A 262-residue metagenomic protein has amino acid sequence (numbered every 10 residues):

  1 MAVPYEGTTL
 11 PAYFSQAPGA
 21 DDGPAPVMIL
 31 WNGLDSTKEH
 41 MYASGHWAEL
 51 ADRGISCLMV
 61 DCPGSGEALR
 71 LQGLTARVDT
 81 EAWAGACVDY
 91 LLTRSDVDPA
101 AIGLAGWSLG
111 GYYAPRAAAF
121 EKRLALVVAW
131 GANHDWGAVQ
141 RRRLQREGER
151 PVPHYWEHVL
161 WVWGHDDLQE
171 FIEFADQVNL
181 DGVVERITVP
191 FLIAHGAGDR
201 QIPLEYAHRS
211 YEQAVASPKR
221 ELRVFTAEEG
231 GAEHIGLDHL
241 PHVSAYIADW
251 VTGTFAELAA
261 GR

Functional and structural regions predicted by a protein language model:
M1-D21: N-terminal cap/lid segment of alpha/beta-hydrolase-fold proteins
G23-G33: Short beta-strand element of the alpha/beta-hydrolase
L74-V97, R116: Alpha/beta-hydrolase active-site loop
A119-E170, V189: Hydrolase active-site cap/lid region
I187-T188, I193-H195, D199: Short beta-strand/loop motif that positions the catalytic acidic residue of the alpha/beta-hydrolase fold
V189, P203-Q213: Short alpha-helix in the alpha/beta-hydrolase fold that links the catalytic acid
Y211-E233: Catalytic histidine neighborhood in serine/cysteine hydrolases with alpha/beta-hydrolase-type architecture
G236-R262: Catalytic active-site module of serine/aspartate enzymes centered on a nucleophile-bearing elbow/loop
